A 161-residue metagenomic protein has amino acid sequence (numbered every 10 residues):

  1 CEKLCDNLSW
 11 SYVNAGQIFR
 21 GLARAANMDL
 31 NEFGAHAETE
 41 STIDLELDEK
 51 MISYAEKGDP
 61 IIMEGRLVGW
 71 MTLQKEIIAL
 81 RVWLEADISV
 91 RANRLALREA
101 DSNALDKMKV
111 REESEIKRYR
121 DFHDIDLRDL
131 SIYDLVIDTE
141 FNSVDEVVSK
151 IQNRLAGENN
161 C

Functional and structural regions predicted by a protein language model:
C1-W10: A conserved segment at the C-terminal end of the G1
V13-Q74, I88-S89, D101-D106, E113-E115: ATP-dependent small-molecule kinase phosphotransfer cores that center on conserved nucleotide phosphate-binding segments
S41, W70, D101-K150: Small-molecule kinase domains that catalyze NTP-dependent phosphoryl transfer to phosphate-bearing small molecules
E76-A79, S131-Y133: Short glycine-/polar-rich loops that comprise or flank the Walker A/P-loop and associated switch/sensor motifs
E85-R91, S143: Conserved nucleotide-binding/hydrolysis micro-motifs of P-loop NTPases
L97-E99: Conserved AAA+ ATPase "sensor/coupling" helix adjacent to the nucleotide-binding pocket
K150-E158: C-terminal alpha-helix
